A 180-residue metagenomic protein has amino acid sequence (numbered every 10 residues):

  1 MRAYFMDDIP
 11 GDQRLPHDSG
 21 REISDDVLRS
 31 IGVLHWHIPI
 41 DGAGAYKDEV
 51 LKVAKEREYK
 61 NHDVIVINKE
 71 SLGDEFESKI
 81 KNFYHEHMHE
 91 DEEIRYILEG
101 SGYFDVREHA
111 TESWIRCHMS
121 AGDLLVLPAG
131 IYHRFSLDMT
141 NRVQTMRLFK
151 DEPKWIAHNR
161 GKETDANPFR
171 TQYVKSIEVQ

Functional and structural regions predicted by a protein language model:
M1-I65: N-terminal leader/capping segments at the start of a protein or of a new domain
H17-D18, S30, R116, K175-Q180: Mature, function-bearing regions of proteins
V64-E90: Conserved short histidine dyad/triad with adjacent acidic residue
I80-I94, E112-S113, M119-A121: A short beta-loop-beta micro-motif enriched in histidine and acidic residues
M88-E108, V126: Short, conserved beta-strand element in jelly-roll/cupin
Y103-D105, V126, H133-F135, K154-I156: Eukaryotic short linear interaction motifs
M119-M139: Conserved metal-binding segment of the jelly-roll/cupin
S136-Q180: Double-stranded beta-helix
